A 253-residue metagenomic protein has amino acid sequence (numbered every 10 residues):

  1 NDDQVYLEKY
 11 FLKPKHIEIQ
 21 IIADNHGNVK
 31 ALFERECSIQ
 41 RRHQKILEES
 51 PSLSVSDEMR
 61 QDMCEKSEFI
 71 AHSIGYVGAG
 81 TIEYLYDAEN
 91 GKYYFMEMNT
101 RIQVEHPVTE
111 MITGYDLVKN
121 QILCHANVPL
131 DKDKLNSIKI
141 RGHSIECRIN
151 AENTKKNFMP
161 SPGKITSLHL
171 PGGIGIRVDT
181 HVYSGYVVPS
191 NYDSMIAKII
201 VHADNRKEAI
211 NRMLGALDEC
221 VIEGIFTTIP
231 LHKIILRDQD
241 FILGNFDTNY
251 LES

Functional and structural regions predicted by a protein language model:
N1-S253: ATP-dependent carboxylate activation and anion-phosphoryl transfer catalytic cores that bind Mg-ATP to form
